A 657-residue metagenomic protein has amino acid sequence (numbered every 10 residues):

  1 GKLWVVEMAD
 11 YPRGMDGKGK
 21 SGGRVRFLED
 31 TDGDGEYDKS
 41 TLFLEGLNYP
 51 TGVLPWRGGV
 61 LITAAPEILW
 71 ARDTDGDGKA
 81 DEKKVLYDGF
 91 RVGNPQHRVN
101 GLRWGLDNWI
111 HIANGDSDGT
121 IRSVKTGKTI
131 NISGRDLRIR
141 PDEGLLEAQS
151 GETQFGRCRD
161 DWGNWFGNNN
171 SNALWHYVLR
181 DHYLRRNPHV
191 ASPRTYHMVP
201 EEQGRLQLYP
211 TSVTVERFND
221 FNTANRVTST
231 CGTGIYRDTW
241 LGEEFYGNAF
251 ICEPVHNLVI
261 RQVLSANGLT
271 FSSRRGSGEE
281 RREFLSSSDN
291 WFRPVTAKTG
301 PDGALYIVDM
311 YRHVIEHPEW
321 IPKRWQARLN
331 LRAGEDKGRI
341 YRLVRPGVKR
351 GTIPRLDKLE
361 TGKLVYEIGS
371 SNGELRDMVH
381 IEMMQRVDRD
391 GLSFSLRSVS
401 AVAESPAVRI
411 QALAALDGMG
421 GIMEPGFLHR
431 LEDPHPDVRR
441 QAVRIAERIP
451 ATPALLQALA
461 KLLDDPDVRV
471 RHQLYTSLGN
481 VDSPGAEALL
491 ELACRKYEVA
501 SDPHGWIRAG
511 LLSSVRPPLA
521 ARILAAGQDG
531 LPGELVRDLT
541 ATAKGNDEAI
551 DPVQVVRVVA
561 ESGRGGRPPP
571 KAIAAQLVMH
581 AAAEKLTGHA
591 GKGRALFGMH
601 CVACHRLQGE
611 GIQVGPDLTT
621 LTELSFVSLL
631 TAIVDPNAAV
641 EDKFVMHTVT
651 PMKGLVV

Functional and structural regions predicted by a protein language model:
G1-L364, E374, E382-Q385, M423 (+1 more regions): Beta-propeller domains with acidic blade repeats across secreted/periplasmic ectodomains and cytosolic WD/CNH propellers
G93, D118-S123, E143-G144, L269 (+7 more regions): Inter-heme linker and motif-flanking segments adjacent to c-type heme-binding CXXCH motifs in c-type cytochromes
V190, R194, P200-Q203, D467 (+2 more regions): Short, intrinsically disordered, charge-balanced linker/junction segments flanking boundaries in proteins
R237, V344, I368, D482 (+3 more regions): Sec/Tat-exported extracytoplasmic proteins
A297, V308, I340, G593-Q608 (+1 more regions): The canonical Cys-X-X-Cys-His
A327-R328, G611-D635, V640, M646-V657: Gly/Gly-Pro-rich "capping" loops immediately C-terminal to redox-active cysteine motifs in periplasmic/lumenal
N330-G338, L343-L596, V614, T620-L624: Long, ordered, helix-rich scaffold segments
